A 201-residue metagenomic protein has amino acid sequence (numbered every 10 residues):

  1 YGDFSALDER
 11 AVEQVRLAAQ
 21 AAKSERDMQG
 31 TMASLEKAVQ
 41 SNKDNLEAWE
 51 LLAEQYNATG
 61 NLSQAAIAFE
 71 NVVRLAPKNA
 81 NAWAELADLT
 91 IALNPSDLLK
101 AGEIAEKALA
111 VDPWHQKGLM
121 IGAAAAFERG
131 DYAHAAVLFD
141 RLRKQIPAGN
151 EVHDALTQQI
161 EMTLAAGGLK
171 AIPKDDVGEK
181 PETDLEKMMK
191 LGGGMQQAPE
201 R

Functional and structural regions predicted by a protein language model:
Y1-A33, A171-P173, K180-L185: Long, contiguous interaction/recruitment modules in multidomain scaffold/adaptor proteins
E25-S34, G60-N71, N94-K107, G130-L138: Structural signature of tandem alpha-helical TPR/SEL1-like repeats, specifically the intra-repeat loop/turn
S41, L75, V111-D112, Q145-G149: Structural marker of alpha-solenoid helical repeat scaffolds
L51, E85-L86, I121, A155-Q159: Canonical tetratricopeptide repeat
N94-L99, I160-E179: Alpha-helical linker/edge segments of TPR/alpha-solenoid repeat scaffolds and analogous pre-/post-domain helices
